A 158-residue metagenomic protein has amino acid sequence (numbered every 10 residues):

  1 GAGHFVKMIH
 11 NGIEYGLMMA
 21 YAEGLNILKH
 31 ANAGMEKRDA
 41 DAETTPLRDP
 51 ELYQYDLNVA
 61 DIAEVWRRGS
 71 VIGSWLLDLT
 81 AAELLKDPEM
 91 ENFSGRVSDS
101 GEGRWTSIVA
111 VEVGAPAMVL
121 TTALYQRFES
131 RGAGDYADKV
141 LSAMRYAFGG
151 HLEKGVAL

Functional and structural regions predicted by a protein language model:
G1-H151: Helical "substrate-binding/catalytic lid" subdomain of Rossmann-like NAD(P)-dependent dehydrogenases/reductases
G150-L158: Alpha-helical transmembrane segments and their immediate juxtamembrane flanks in integral membrane proteins
